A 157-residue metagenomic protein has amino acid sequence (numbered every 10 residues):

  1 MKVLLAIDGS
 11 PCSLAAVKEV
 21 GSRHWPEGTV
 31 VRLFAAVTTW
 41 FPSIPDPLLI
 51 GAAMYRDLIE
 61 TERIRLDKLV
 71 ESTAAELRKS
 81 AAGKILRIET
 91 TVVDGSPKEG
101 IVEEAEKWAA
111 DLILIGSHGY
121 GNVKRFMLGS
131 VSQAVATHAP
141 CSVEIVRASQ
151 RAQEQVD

Functional and structural regions predicted by a protein language model:
K2-Y55, S80: Small/aliphatic-rich secondary-structure junction motif
A16, S43-D46, G100-E103, R125-F126 (+1 more regions): Short, well-ordered secondary-structure micro-motifs
R32-F34, E89-V93, E144: General small-molecule cofactor/ligand-binding pocket signal
A52-K68: A short acidic, glycine-rich active-site loop that binds or catalyzes chemistry on phosphate/adenosine moieties
K68, S72-S80, H138: Solvent-exposed, charged/polar functional surfaces in cytosolic regulatory/catalytic domains
A75-I113, Q150-D157: Structural beta-alpha unit
E104-Q155: Gly/Ser-rich helix-loop-strand patches that form or flank binding pockets for ribonucleotide-derived cofactors
